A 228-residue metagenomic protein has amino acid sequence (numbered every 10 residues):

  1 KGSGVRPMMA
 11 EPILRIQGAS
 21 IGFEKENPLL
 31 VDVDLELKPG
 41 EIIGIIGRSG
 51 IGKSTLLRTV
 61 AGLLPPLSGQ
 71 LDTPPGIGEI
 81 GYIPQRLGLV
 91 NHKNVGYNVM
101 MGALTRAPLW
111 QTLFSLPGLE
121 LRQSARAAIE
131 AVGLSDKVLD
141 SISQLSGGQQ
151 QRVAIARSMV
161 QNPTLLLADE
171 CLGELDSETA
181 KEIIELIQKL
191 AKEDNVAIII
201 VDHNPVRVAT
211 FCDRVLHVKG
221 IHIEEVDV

Functional and structural regions predicted by a protein language model:
A61: Helix-to-loop junction immediately C-terminal to a conserved catalytic motif
T112-K137: Conserved ABC ATPase "signature" region
S141-L145, Q149: Conserved ABC ATPase signature
I155: Hydrophobic anchor residue at the start of the ABC signature
L166-D169: Catalytic Walker B motif of ABC-type/P-loop ATPase nucleotide-binding domains
S177-T179: Helix N-cap at the start of a conserved alpha-helix in ABC-type nucleotide-binding domains
D202-H203: H-loop/switch region of ABC-family ATPase nucleotide-binding domains
